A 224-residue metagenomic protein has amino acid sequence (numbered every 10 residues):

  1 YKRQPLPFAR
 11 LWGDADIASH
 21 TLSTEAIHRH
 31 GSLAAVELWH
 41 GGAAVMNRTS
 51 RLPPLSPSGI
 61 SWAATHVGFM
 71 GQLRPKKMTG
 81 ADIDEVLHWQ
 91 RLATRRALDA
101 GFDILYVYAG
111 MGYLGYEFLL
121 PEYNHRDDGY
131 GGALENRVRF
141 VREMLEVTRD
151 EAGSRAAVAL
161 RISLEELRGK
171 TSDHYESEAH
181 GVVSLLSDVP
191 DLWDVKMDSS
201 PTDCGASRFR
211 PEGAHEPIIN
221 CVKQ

Functional and structural regions predicted by a protein language model:
K2-Q224: Flavin-dependent oxidoreductase catalytic cores
